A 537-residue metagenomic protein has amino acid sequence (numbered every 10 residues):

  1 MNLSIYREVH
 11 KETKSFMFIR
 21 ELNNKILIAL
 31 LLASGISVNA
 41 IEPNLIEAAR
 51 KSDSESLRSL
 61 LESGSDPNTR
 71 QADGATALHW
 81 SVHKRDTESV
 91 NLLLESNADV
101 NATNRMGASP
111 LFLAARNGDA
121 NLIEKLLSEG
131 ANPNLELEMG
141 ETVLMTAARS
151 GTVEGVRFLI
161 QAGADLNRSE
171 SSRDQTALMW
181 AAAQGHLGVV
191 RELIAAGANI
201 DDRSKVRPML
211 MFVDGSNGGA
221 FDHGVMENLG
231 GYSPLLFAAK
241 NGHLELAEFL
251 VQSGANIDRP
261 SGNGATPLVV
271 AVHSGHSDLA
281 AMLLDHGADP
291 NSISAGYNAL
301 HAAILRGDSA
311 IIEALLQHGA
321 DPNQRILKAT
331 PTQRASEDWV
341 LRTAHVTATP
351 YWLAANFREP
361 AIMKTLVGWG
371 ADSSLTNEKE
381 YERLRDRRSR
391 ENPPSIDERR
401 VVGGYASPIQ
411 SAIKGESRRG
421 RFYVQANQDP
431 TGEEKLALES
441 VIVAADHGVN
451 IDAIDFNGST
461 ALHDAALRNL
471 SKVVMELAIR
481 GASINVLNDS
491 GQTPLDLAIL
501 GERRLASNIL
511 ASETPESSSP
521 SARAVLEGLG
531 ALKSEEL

Functional and structural regions predicted by a protein language model:
R7-R20: Short, low-complexity, charge-dense intrinsically disordered segments
A40-W80: N-terminal segments that cap or nucleate solenoid repeat domains
E47-K51, W80-D86, L113-D119, T146-T152 (+12 more regions): Ankyrin repeat A-helix N-terminal signature
D53-L61, D86-L94, D119-L127, T152-I160 (+10 more regions): Ankyrin repeat structural motif
Q71, N104, L137, E170-S171 (+10 more regions): Ankyrin repeat boundary/linker residues
G74, G107, G140, R173-D174 (+9 more regions): Start-of-repeat signature of ankyrin repeats
N485-E536: Leucine-rich solenoid repeat scaffolds
